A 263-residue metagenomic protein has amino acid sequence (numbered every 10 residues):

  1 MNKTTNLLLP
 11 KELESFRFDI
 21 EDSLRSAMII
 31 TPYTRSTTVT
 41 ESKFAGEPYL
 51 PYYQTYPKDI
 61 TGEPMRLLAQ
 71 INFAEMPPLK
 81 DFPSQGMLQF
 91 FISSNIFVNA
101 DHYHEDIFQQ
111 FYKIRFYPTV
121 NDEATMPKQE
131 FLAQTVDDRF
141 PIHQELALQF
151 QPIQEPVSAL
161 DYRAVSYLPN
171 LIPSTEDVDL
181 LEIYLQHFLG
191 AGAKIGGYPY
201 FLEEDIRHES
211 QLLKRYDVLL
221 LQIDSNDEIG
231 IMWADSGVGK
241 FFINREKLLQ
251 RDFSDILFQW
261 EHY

Functional and structural regions predicted by a protein language model:
M1-Q85, V178-E228, F253-Y263: An N-terminus-focused feature that recognizes amino-terminal "leader" regions
P64, G86-M87, I92-D122, Q186 (+3 more regions): Extended intrinsically disordered, low-complexity coil regions enriched in Ser, Thr, Gly, Ala and often Pro
P78-F82, H102-I107, G230-W233: Short consensus segments that form the blades of beta-propeller domains, in both extracellular/periplasmic
I92, I96-R163: Compact, glycine/acidic-enriched structural inserts
R139-H208: Long, charge-rich alpha-helical interaction segments
S225-W233, E246-L249: Extended hydrophobic/aromatic segments used for targeting, binding, or gating
G239-K240: Short, cationic/aromatic linear interface patches that serve as DNA/RNA-contacting surfaces or protein-partner docking
